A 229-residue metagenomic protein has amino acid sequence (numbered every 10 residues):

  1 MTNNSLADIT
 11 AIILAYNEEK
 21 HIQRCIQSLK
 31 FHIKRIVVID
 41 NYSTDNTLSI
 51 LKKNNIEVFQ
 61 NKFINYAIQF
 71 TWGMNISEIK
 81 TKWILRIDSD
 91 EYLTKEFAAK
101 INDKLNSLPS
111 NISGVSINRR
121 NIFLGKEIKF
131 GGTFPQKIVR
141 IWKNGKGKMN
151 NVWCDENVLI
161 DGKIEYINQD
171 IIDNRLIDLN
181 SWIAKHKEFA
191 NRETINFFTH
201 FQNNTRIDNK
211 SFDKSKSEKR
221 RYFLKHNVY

Functional and structural regions predicted by a protein language model:
T2-L6: Short, flexible hinge/linker loops that cap or flank conserved catalytic cores
D8-T10: Cell-envelope/extracellular polymer assembly enzymes that use nucleotide-activated donors
I13-F31: Short, well-formed alpha-helical segments that are part of the catalytic scaffolds of diverse glycosyltransferases
Q23, D45-N54, E96-F97: Acidic helix N-cap motif at the loop->helix transition within catalytic regions of sugar-transfer enzymes
S28, D40-S49, F63, D88: A conserved acidic beta->alpha catalytic loop
K34, L48-I76, K80, S107: Conserved donor nucleotide-binding strand/loop of the catalytic core
A67-M74, K82-I87, T94-Y229: Catalytic-site signature of metal-activated, phosphate-bearing donor transferases, centered on the GT-A/GT-A-like
